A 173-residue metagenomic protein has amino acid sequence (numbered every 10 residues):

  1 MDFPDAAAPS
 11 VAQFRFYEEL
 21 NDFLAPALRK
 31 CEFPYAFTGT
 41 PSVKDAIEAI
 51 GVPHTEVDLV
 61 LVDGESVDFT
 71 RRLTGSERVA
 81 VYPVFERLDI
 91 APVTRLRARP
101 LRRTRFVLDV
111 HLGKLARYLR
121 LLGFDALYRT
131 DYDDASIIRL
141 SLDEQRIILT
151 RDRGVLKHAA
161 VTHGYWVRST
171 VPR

Functional and structural regions predicted by a protein language model:
M1-R105: Ubiquitin-like/PB1-type beta-grasp interaction modules and other compact soluble beta-rich domains
V52-V57, D63, F69, R78-R173: Long, charged N-terminal interaction/targeting segments
